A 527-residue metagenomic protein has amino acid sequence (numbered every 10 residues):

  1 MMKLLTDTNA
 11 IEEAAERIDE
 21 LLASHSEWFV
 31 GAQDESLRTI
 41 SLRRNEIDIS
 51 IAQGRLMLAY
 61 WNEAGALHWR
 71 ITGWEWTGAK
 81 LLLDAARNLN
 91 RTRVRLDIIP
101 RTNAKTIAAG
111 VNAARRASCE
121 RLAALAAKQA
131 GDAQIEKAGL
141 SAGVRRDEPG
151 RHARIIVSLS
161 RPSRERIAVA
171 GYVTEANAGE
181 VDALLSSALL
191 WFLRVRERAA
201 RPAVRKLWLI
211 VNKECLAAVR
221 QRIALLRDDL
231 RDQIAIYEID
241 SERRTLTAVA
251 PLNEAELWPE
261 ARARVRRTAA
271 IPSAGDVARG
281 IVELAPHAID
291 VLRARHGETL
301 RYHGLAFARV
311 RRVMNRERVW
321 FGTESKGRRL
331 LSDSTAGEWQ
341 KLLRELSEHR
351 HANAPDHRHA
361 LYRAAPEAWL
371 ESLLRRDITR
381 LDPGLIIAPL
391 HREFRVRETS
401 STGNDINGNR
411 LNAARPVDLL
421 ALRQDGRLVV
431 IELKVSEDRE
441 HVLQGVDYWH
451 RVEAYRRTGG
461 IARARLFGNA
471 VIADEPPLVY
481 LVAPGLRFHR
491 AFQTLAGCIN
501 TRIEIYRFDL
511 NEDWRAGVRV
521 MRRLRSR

Functional and structural regions predicted by a protein language model:
M1-R527: Charged, terminal alpha-helix-loop-beta segments that serve as non-catalytic nucleic-acid engagement and/or assembly
